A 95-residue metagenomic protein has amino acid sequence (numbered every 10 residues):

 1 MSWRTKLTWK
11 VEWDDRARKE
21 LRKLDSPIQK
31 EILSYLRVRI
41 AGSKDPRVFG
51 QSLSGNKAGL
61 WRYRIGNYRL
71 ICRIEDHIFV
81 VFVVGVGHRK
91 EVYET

Functional and structural regions predicted by a protein language model:
M1-D15, K19-R22, P27-K30, S34 (+2 more regions): Enriched for short, Lys/Arg-rich terminal
V38-R62: A short, surface-exposed loop/turn module that caps and links secondary-structure elements
